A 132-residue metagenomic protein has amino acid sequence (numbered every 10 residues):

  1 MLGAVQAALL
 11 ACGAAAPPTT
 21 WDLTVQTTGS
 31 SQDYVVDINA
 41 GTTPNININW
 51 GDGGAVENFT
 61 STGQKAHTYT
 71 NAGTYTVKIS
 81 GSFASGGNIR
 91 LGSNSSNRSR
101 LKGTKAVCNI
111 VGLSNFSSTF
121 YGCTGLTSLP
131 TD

Functional and structural regions predicted by a protein language model:
M1-A15: N-terminal low-complexity, intrinsically disordered "leader/linker" segments enriched in small/polar and basic residues
G13-D132: Solvent-exposed loop and capping/linker segments of extracellular ligand-binding repeat ectodomains
